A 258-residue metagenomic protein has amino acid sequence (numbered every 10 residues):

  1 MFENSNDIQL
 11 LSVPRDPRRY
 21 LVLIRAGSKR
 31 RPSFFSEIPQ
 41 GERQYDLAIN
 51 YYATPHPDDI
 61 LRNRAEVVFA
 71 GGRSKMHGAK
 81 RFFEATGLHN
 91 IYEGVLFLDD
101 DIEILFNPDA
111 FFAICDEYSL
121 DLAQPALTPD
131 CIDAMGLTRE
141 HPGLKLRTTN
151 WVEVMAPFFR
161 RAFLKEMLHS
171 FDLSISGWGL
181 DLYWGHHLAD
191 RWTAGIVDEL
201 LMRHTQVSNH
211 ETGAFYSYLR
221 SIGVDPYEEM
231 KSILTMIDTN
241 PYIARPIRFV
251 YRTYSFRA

Functional and structural regions predicted by a protein language model:
M1-I60: N-proximal low-complexity "stem/linker" segments adjacent to membrane-targeting elements
M1-L11, P17-Y20, R25, S174-A258: C-terminal catalytic/acceptor-binding lobe
S33-I38, R81-F82, D109-I114: A short acidic, amphipathic alpha-helical/loop segment
F35, I49-E93: Active-site-proximal specificity loops/subdomain of glycosyltransferases
A65-V67, E140-G143, T212-F215: Short, hinge-like loop/turn segments at secondary-structure boundaries
N90-E103: Short beta-strand-to-loop acidic/aromatic patch adjacent to the donor-nucleotide binding site
F97, L122-A126, T193-D198: A structural signal for short, well-ordered beta-strand segments and their strand-loop junctions that often border
I104-D181, G185-A189: Conserved catalytic core of nucleotide-sugar-dependent glycosyltransferases
